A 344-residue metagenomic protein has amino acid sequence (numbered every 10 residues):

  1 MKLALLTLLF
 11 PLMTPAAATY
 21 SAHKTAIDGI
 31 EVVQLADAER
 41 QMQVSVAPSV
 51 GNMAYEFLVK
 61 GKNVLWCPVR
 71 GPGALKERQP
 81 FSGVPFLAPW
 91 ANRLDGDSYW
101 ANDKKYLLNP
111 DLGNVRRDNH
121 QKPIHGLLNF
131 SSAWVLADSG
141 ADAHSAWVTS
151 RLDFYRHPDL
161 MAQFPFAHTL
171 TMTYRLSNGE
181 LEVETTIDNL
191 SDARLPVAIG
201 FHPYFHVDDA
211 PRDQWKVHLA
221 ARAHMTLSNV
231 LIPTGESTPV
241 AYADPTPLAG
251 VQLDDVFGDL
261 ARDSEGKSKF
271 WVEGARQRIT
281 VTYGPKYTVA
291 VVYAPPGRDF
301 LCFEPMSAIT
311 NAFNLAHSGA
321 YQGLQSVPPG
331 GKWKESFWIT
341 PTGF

Functional and structural regions predicted by a protein language model:
L3-M13: Sec-dependent N-terminal signal peptides
A18-N114, S264-Y287, G331-T342: Beta-strand-rich N-terminal accessory domains
T19-D28, K104-K105, N109-N178: Extended, loop-rich substrate-binding clefts of extracytoplasmic carbohydrate-active enzymes
L35-D37, A47-P48, F57-V59, L152-D208: Acidic, contiguous internal or C-terminal segments within carbohydrate-active enzymes that form a structured patch used
E39, H120-W134, D138, K216-V217 (+1 more regions): Acidic/His-leaning functional-site neighborhoods
D95-G96, L160, G323: Short, conserved secondary-structure segments in the cores of folded domains
R194-P196, Y204-G284: Active-site/ligand-binding surface loops and adjacent short beta/alpha elements that line catalytic pockets across
Y321-W333: Intrinsically disordered, low-complexity Pro/Gly/Ser/Thr-rich segments with frequent PxxP/GP/PP motifs and embedded
